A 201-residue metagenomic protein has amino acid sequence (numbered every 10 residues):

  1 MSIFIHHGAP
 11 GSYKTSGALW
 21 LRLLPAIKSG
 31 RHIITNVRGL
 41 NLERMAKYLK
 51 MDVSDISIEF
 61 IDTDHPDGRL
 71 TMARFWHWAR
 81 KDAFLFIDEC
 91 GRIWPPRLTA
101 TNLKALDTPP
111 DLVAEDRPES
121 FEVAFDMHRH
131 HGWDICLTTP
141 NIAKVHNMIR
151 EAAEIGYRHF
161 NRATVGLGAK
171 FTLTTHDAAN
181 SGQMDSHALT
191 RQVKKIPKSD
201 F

Functional and structural regions predicted by a protein language model:
M1-I27: Glycine-rich P-loop/Walker A and Walker A-like loops and their local beta1-loop-alpha1 context in P-loop NTPases
H7-A9, I34-V37, I87-D88, L137-N141 (+1 more regions): Short His-Asn-centered micro-motif
K14-T15, L42, A143-H146: Short, well-ordered alpha-helical microsegments
P25-K28, F75-A79, D126-H131: Conserved catalytic network of the ASCE P-loop NTPase/AAA+ motor domain
G30-H32, K81-F84, H131-L137: Loop/turn-to-beta-strand initiation segments
N36-V123: Conserved nucleotide-sensing/catalytic segment adjacent to the nucleotide-binding pocket in NTP-handling enzymes
G91-Q183: Replace "adjacent to P-loop NTPase cores in ATP/GTP-dependent enzymes" with "adjacent to NTP-binding cores
L173-F201: A conserved mid-domain beta-alpha-beta active-site/ligand-binding segment of alpha/beta enzyme cores
